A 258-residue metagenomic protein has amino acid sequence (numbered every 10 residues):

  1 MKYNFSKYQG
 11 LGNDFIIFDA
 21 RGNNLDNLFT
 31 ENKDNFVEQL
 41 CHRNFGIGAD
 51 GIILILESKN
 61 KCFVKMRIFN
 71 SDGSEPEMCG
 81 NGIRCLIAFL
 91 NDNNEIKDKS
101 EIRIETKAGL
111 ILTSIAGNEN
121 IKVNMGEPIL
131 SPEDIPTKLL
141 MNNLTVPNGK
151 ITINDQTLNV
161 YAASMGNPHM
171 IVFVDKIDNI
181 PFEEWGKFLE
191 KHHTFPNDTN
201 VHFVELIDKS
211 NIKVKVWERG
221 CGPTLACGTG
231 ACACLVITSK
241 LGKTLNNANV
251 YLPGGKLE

Functional and structural regions predicted by a protein language model:
M1-G117, M170-E258: A glycine-rich beta-to-alpha transition motif near the start of alpha/beta enzyme domains, typified by
K99, E105-V174, D178, P253: ATP-dependent small-molecule kinase catalytic core of the GHMP/sugar-kinase superfamily and closely related
